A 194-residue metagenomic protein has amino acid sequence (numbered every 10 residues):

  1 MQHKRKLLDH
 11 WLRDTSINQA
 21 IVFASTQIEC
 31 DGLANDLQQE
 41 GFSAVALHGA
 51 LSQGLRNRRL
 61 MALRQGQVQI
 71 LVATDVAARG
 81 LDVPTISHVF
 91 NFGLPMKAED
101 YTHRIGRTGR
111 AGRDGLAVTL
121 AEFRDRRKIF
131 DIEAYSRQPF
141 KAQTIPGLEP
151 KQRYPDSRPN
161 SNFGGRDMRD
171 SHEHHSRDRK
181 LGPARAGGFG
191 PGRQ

Functional and structural regions predicted by a protein language model:
M1-R153: Conserved helicase RecA-like core
Q65, E133-Q194: Basic Arg/Gly/Lys-rich low-complexity intrinsically disordered segments
